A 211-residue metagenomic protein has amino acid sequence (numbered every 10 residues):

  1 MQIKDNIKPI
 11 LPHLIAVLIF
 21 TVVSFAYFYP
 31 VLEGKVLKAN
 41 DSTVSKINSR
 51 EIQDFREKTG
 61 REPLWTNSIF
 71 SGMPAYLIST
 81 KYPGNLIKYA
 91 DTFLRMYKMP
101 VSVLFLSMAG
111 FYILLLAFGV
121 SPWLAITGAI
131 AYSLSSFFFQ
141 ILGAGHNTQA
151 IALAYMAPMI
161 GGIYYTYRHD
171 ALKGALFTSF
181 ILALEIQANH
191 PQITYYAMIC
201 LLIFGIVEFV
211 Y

Functional and structural regions predicted by a protein language model:
M1-Y27: Start-transfer (signal-anchor) and selected internal transmembrane alpha helices of multi-pass inner/ER membrane
I3-K8, F70-T80, E185-Y195: Short secondary-structure boundary segments
D5-P9, Y29-P30, E57-K58, T178: Polar/charged alpha-helical tracts
I7, H13, I19, S49 (+7 more regions): Hydrophobic alpha-helical segments and their boundary regions
L11-I15, A90-M99, V120-G128, G174: Membrane-interface starts of transmembrane alpha-helices
V23-L114, F118, I130-A157: Membrane-interface coil-to-helix junctions
G110-A117, P122-V210: Membrane-embedded helix bundles of polyisoprenyl
